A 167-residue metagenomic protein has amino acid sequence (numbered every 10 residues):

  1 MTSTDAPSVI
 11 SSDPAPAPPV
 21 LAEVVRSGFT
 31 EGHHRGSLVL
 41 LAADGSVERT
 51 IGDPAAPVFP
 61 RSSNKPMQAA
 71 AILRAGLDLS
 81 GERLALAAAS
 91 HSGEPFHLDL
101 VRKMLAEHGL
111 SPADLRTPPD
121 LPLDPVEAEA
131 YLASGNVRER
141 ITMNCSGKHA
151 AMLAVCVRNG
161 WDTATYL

Functional and structural regions predicted by a protein language model:
M1-A55: Beta-lactamase-like hydrolase cores
T2-P16, E82-L167: Active-site-adjacent helix/loop patches that line small-molecule binding or acyl-intermediate pockets
T30-G32, I51, R61, D78-L79 (+1 more regions): Solvent-exposed alpha-helices and their adjacent loops that cap or buttress functional pockets in soluble metabolic
A43, R74-S80, G109: Short, solvent-exposed loop/edge-beta patches enriched in aromatic
E48-A55, L79-A89: Glycine-/proline-rich flexible loop or hinge segments
P60-L77: Active-site SXXK
